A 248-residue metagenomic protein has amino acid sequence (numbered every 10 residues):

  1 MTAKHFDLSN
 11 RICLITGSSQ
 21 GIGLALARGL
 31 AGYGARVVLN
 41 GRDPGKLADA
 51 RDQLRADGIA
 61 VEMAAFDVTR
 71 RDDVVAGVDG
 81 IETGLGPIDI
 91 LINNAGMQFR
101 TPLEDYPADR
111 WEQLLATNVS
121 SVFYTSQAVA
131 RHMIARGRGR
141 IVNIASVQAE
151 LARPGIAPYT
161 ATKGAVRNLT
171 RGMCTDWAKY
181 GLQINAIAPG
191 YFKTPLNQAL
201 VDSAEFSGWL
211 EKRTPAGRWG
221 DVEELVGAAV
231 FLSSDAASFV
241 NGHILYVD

Functional and structural regions predicted by a protein language model:
S19-Q20: Conserved glycine-rich cofactor-binding loop
P102-L103, R110-L115, I141, L210: Substrate-binding pocket helix/loop in short-chain dehydrogenase/reductase
E104, L151-A157, K179-Y180, G217 (+1 more regions): Active-site loop immediately N-terminal to the catalytic Tyr-X3-Lys motif of short-chain dehydrogenase/reductase
F123, R138, R218-V247: C-terminal substrate-recognition "lid" of short-chain dehydrogenase/reductases
S126, T162, T170: Active-site helix of classical SDR
R131, T175-K179, S238: Alpha-helical segment proximal to the catalytic Tyr-Lys
S146: Residue(s) in the substrate-gating loop at a strand-loop-helix junction that position the organic substrate next
